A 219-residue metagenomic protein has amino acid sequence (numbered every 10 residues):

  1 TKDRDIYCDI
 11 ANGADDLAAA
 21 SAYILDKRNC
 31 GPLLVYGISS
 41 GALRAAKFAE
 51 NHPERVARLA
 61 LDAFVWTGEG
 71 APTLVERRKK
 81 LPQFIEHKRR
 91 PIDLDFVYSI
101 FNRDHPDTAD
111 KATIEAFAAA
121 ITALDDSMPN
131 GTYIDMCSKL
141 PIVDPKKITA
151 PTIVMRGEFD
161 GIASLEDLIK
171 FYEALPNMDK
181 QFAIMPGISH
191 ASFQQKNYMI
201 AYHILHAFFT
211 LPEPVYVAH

Functional and structural regions predicted by a protein language model:
D5-K27: Alpha/beta-hydrolase active-site loop
R28-S39: Alpha/beta-hydrolase fold nucleophile elbow
A42-P53, L59: Short glycine-enriched nucleophile-adjacent loop and the immediately C-terminal alpha-helix near the catalytic center
A60-E69: Active-site nucleophile loop of the alpha/beta-hydrolase fold
P72-M155: Alpha/beta-hydrolase
E158-D160, G187-S189: Acidic beta-to-alpha connecting loop that harbors the catalytic carboxylate
G161-D167: Conserved alpha/beta-hydrolase "acid-adjacent" motif
I188-M199: Catalytic histidine-centered segment of alpha/beta-hydrolase-like enzymes
